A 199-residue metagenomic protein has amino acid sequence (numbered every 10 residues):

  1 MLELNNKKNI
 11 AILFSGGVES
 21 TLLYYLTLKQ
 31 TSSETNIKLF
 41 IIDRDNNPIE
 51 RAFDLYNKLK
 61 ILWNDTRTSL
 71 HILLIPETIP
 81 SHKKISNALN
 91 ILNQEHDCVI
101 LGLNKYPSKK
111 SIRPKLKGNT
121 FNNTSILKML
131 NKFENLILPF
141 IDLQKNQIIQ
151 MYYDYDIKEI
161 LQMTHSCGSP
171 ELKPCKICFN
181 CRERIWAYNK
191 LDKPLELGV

Functional and structural regions predicted by a protein language model:
M1-V199: Nucleotide-activated chemistry modules centered on ATP-dependent adenylation/adenylyltransferase
